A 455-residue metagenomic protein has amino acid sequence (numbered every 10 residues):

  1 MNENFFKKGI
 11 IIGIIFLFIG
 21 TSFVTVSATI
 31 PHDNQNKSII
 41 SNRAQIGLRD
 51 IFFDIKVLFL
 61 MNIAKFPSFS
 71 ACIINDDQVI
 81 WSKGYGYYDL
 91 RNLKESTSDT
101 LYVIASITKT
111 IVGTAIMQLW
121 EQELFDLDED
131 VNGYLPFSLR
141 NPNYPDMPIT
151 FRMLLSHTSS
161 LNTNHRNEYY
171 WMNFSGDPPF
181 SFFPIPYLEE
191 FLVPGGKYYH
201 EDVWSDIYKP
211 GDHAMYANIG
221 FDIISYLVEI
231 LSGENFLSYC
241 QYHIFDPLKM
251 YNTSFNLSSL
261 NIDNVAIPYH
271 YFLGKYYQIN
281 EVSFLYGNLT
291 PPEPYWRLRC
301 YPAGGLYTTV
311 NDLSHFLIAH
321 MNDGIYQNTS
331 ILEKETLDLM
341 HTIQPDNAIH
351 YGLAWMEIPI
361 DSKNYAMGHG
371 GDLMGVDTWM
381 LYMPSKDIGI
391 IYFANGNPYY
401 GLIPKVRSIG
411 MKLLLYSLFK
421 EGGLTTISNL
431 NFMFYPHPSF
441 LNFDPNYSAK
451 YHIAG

Functional and structural regions predicted by a protein language model:
M1-R43, I453-G455: Secretory targeting signatures
N36-G84, Q241-Y242, D246, F284-G455: Catalytic loop of the DD-peptidase/beta-lactamase superfamily, centered on the K-T-G motif and neighboring
F52, I63-S70, R91-L154, S205-G220 (+3 more regions): Short active-site loop at a secondary-structure junction that contains or immediately precedes the catalytic residue(s)
I73-N75, V79, T108, V131 (+1 more regions): Short, solvent-exposed turn/loop segments enriched in Gly/Ser/Thr/Pro and often Arg
G84, E95, V103, D130-Y134 (+4 more regions): Conserved beta-strand positions that form and line the central face of beta-propeller blades
N143-M374: Short, surface-exposed loop or secondary-structure junction motifs that flank catalytic or metal-binding residues
